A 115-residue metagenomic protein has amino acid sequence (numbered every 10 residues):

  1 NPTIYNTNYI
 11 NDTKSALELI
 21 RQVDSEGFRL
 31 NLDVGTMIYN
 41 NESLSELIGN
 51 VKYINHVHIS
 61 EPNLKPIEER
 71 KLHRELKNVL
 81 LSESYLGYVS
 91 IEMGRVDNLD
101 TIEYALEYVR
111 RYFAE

Functional and structural regions predicted by a protein language model:
N1-P2, V34: Short, well-ordered beta-to-alpha junction loops that form the rim of enzyme active sites and present histidine/acidic
P2-N8: Surface-exposed cleft-lining segments at the edges of enzyme active sites
I10-E115: Histidine-acidic metal/acid-base catalytic patches
